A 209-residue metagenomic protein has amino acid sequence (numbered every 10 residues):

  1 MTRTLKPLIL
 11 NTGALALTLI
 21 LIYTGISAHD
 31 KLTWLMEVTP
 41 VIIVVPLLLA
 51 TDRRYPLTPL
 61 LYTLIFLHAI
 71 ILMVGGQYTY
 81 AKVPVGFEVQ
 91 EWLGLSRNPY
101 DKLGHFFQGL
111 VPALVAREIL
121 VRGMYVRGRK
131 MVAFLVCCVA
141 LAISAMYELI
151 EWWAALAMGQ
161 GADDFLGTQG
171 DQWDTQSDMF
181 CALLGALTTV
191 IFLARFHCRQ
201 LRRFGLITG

Functional and structural regions predicted by a protein language model:
M1-L15: N-terminal membrane topogenic signal
L10-G13, E37, L61, K102 (+3 more regions): Residue-level signature of transmembrane alpha-helical entry/exit and packing/kink sites in multi-pass membrane
A16-L110, L114: "…centered on the first transmembrane helix and the immediately adjacent amphipathic helix/loop
D30-W34, V85-G86, Y100, S144 (+1 more regions): Interfacial helix-loop-helix junctions of multi-pass membrane proteins
I43-D52, F107-M124, A157-Q160, F180-F196: Membrane-interfacial alpha-helical segments at the cytosolic side of multi-pass membrane proteins
D52-Y55, V83, I119-G128, A154 (+3 more regions): Membrane-interfacial segments
T63-L72, V136-Y147: Hydrophobic alpha-helical membrane-insertion segments
M124-L141: Internal alpha-helical transmembrane segments of multi-pass membrane proteins
